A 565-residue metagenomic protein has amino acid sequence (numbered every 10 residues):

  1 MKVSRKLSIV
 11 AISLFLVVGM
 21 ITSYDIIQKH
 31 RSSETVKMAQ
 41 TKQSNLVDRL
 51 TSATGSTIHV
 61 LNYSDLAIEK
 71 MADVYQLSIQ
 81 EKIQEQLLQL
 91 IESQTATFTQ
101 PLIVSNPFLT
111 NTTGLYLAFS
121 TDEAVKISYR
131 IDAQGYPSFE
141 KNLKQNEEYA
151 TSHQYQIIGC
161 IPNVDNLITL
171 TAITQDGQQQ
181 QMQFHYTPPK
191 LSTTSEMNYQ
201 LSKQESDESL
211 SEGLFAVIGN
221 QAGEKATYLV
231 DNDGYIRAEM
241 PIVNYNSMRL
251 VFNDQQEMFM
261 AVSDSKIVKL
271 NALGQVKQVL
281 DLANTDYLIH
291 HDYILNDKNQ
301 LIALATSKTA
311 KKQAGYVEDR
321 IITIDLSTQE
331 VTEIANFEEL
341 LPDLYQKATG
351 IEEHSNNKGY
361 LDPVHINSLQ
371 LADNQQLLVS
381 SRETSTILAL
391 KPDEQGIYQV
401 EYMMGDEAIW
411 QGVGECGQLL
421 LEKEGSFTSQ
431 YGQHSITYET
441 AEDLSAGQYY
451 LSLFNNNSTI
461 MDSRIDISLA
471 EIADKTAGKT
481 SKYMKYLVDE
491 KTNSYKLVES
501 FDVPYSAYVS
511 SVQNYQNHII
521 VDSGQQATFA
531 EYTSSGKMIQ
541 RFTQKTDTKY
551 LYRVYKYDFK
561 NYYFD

Functional and structural regions predicted by a protein language model:
M1-S13: N-terminal Sec-pathway targeting helices
I9, Y149-A150: N-terminal processing/targeting junctions
S13-G19: N-terminal leader/presequence segments that precede the conserved core
G19-V36: Membrane-interface motif at the C-terminal end of an N-terminal transmembrane signal
T35-L50: Short extracytoplasmic/periplasmic juxtamembrane "stem" segments immediately C-terminal to an N-terminal membrane anchor
D48-T51, G55-I127, I131, S152-Q154 (+2 more regions): Histidine-/acidic-rich catalytic cores in large beta-rich domains
Q134-E148: Solvent-exposed serine/threonine-rich low-complexity stretches and specific carbohydrate-binding patches
